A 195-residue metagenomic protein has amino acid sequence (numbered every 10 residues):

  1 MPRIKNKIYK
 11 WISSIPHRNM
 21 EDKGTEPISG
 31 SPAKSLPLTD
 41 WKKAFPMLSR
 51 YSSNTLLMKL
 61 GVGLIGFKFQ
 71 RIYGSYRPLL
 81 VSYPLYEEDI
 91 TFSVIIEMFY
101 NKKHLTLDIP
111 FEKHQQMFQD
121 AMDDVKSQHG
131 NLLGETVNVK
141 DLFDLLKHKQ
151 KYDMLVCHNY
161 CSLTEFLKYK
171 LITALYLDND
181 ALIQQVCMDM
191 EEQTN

Functional and structural regions predicted by a protein language model:
P2-E26, G63, K68-N195: Intrinsically disordered, low-complexity regulatory regions enriched in serine/threonine/proline and acidic residues
G30-S53: Amphipathic alpha-helical segments
S52-G61: An N-terminal domain-cap segment
